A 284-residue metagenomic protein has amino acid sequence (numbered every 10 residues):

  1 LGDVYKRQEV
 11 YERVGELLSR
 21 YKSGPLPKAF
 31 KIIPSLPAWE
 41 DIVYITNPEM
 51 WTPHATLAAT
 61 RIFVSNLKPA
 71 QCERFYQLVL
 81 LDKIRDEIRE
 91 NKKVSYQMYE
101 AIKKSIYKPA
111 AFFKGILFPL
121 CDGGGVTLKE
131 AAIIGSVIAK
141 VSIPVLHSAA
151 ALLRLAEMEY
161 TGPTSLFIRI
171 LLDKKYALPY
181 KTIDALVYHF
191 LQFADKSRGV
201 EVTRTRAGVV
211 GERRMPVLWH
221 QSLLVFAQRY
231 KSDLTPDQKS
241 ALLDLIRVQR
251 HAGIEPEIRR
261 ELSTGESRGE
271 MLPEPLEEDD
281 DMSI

Functional and structural regions predicted by a protein language model:
G2-Y5: Short, small-residue-biased leader/transition segments that mark boundaries at the very start of proteins
E9-E12, M50-A58, Q71, R89 (+6 more regions): Residues within HEAT/ARM-like alpha-solenoid scaffolds
K28-A111: Surface-facing alpha-helical segments and adjacent helix-coil boundary elements at the starts of domains
L57, R61, A132, S136 (+4 more regions): Residue-level signature of alpha-solenoid helical repeat scaffolds
C72-Q77, S95, A110-K114, S148-A149 (+4 more regions): Core helices of alpha-solenoid repeat scaffolds
R74-K174: Amphipathic alpha-helical interface segments within eukaryotic helical scaffold and small GTPase-regulatory domains
R154-L191, D195, G199-T203, V209-R214 (+1 more regions): Alpha-helical protein-protein interaction/assembly modules
Q192-I284: Eukaryotic acidic, Ser/Thr-rich intrinsically disordered low-complexity regions
